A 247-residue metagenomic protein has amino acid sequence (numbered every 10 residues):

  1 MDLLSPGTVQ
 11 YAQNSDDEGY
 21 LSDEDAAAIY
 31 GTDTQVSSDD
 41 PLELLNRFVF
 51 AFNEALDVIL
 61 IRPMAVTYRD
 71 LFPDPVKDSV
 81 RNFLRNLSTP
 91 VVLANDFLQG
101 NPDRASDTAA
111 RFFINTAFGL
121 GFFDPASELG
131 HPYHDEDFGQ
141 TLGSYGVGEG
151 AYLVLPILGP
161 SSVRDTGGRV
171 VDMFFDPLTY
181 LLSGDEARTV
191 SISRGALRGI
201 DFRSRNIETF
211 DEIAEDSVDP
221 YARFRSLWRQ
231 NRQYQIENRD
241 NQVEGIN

Functional and structural regions predicted by a protein language model:
D2-R85, T89-Q99, A187, S191-N247: N-terminal targeting leaders of membrane proteins
R81-V163: Mid-length scaffold segments of soluble, non-membrane domains
D165-R169: A short secondary-structure junction signal
V170-F174, L178, L182-A196: Extended amphipathic ligand-handling, pore-lining, and cofactor/metal-binding catalytic surfaces
